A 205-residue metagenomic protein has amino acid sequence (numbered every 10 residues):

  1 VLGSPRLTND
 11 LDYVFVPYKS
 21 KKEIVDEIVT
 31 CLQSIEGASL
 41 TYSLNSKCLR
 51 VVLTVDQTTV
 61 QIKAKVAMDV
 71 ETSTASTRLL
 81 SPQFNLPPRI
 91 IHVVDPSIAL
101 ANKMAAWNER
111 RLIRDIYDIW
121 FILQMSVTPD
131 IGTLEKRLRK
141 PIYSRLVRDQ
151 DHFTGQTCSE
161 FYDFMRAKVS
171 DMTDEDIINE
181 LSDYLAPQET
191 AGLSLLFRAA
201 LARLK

Functional and structural regions predicted by a protein language model:
L2-P5, L11, V16-K205: Structured mid-to-C-terminal alpha-helical surface segments
